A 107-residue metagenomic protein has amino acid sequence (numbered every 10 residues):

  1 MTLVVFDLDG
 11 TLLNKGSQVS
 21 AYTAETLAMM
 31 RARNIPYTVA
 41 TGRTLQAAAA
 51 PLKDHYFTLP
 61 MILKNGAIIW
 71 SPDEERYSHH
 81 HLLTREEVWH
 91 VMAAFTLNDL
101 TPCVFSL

Functional and structural regions predicted by a protein language model:
T2-S17, V91: Asp-based phosphoryl-transfer active-site loop
A21-L107: Active-site phosphate-binding/coordination module
